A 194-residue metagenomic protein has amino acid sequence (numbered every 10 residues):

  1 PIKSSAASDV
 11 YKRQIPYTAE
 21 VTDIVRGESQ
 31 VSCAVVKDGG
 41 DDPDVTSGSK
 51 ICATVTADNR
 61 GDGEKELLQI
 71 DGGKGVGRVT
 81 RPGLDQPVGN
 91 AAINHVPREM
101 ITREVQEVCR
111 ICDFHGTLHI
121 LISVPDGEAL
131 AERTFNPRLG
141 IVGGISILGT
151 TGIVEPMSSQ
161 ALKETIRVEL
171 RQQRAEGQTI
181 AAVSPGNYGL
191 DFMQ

Functional and structural regions predicted by a protein language model:
P1-A7, Y11: Single conserved hydrophobic/aromatic residue that forms the stacking wall/gate of nucleotide- or nucleobase-binding
D9-D71: Glycine-rich, N-terminal phosphate-binding loop and its surrounding beta-alpha-beta segment
G73-G189: Glycine-rich, mobile lid/loop segments that gate access to catalytic sites or pores
Q194: A glycine- and small/hydrophobic-rich beta-loop-beta segment that serves as a flexible "lid/hinge" or phosphate-binding
